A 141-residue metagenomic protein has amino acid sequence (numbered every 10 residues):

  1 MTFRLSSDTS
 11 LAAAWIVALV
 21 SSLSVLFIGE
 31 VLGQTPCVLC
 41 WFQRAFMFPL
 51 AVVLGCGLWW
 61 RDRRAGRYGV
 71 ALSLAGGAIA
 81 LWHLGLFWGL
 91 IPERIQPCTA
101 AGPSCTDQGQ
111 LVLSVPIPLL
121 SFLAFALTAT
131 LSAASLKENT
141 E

Functional and structural regions predicted by a protein language model:
M1-V38, M47-E141: Secretory/periplasmic and organellar redox-cofactor proteins
W41: Cys/His-coordinated zinc-binding microdomains
R44: Cys/His-rich microdomains that often coordinate metals
